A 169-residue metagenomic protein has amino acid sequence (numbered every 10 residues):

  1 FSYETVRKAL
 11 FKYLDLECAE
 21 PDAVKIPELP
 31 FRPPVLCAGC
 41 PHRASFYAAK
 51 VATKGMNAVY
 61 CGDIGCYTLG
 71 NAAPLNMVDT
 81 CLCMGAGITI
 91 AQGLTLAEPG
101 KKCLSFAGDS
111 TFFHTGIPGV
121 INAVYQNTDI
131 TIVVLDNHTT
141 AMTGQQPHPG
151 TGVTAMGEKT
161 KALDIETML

Functional and structural regions predicted by a protein language model:
F1, A38-R43, T111-F112: Gly/Ser/Thr-rich loops at beta-strand to alpha-helix junctions that form or flank small-molecule/cofactor-binding
F1-E20: Terminal amphipathic helices with adjacent charged low-complexity linkers/tails
V6, C37, Y60-G62, A123 (+2 more regions): Generic structural hydrophobic/aromatic packing signal, biased to beta-strands
V6, L10, A49, I90-A91: Generic hydrophobic alpha-helical segments
C18-G87, A97: Active-site diphosphate/adenylate-binding microenvironment
N71-L169: Thiamine diphosphate
